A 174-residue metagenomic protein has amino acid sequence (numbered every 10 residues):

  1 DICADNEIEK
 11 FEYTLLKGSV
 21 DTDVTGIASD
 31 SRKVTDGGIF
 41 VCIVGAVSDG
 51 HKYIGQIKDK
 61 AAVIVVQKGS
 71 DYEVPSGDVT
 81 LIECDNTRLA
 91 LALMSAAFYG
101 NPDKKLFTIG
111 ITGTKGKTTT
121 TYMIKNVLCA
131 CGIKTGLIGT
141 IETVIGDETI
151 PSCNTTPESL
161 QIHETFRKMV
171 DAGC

Functional and structural regions predicted by a protein language model:
D1-L93: N-terminal leader/targeting and accessory segments in enzymes
F11, L89-C174: Phosphate-binding loop of NTP-binding sites
